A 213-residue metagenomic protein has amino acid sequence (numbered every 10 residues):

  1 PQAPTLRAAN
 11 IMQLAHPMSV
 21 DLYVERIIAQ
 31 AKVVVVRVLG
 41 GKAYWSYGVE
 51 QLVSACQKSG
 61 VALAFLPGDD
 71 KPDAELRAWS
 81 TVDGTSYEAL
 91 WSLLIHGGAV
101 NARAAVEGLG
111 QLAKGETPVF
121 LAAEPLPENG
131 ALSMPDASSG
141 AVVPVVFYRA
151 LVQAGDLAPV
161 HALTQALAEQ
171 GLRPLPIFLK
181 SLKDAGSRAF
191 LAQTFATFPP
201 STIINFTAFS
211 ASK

Functional and structural regions predicted by a protein language model:
P1-K213: An N-terminal assembly and electron-transfer interface module characteristic of large anaerobic redox and radical
